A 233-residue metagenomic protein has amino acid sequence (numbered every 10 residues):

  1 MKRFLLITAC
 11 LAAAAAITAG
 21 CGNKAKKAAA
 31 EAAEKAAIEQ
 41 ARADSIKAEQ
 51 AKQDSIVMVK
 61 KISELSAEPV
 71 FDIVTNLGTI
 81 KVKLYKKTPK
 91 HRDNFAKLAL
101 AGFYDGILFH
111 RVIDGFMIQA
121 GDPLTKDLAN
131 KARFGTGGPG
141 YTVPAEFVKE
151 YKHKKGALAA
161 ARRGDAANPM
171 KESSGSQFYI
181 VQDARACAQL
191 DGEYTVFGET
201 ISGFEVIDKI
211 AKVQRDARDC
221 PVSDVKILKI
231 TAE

Functional and structural regions predicted by a protein language model:
K2-I7, C21-E233: Cyclophilin-like peptidyl-prolyl cis-trans isomerases
L11-A12: Repetitive helical segments and hydrophobic/amphipathic motifs
